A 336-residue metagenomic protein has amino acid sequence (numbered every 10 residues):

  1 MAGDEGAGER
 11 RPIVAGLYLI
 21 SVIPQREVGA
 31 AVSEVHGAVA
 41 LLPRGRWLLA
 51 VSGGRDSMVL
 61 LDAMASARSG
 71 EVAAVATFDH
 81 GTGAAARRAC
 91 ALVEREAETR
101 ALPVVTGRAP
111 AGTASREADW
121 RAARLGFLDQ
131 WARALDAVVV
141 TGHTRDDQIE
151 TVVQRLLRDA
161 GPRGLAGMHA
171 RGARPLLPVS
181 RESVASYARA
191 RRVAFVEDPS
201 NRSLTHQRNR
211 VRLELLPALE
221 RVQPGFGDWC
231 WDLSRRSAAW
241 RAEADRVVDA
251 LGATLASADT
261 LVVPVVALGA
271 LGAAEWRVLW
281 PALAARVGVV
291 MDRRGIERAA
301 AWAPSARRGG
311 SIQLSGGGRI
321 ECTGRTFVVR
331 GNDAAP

Functional and structural regions predicted by a protein language model:
D4, R10, A15-I23, E27-R55 (+5 more regions): AMP-forming adenylation/ATP pyrophosphatase catalytic core
L17-L213, P217: Core alpha/beta nucleotide-donor-binding catalytic domains of modification enzymes
V138, G161, L177-P178, E220 (+3 more regions): Short secondary-structure boundary micro-motifs
L156, L219-V222, V287: Hydrophobic recognition helices of helix-based DNA-binding modules
N201-N209, G227-A238: Internal, active-site/partner-interface "lid" segment
E214, A218-F226: Conserved anion/nucleotide-ligand pocket segment
